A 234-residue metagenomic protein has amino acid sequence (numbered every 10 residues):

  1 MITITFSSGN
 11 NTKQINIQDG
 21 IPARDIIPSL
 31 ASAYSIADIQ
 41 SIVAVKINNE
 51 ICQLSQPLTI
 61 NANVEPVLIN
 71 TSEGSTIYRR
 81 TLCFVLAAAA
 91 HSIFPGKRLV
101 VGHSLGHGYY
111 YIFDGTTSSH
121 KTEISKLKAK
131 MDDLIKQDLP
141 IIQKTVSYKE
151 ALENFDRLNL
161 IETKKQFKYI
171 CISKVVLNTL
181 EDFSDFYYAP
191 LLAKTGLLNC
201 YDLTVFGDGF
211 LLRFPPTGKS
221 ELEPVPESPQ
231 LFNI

Functional and structural regions predicted by a protein language model:
M1-C83, A87-A88, F94-L105, K126-K130: Ubiquitin-like/PB1-type beta-grasp interaction modules and other compact soluble beta-rich domains
Q56-S75, A89, R98-L105, Y110-I234: Auxiliary tRNA-acceptor-end handling modules of aminoacyl-tRNA synthetases
